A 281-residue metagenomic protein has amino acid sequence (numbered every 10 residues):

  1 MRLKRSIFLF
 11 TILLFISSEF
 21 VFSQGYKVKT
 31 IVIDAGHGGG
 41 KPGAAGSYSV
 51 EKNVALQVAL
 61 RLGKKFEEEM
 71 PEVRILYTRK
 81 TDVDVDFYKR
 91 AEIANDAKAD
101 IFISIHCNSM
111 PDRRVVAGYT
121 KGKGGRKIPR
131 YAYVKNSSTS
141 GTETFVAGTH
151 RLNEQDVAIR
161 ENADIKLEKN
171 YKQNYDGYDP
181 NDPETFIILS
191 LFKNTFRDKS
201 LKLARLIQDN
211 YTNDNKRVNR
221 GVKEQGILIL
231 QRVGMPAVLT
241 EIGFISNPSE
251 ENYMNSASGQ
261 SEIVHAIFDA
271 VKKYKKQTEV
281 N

Functional and structural regions predicted by a protein language model:
M1-F8: Bacterial N-terminal signal peptides that target proteins for export
R5, F20, S47, K52-N53: Intrinsic disorder/low-complexity segments enriched in polar/small residues
L9-E19: Bacterial N-terminal signal peptides
I12, A44, R79, V83: Generic anion/oxyanion-binding catalytic loop in active/binding sites
G25-T30, S49, N53-N281: Active-site-proximal helix/loop segments of hydrolytic enzymes
K29-Y48: Short glycine-rich His-centered loop
